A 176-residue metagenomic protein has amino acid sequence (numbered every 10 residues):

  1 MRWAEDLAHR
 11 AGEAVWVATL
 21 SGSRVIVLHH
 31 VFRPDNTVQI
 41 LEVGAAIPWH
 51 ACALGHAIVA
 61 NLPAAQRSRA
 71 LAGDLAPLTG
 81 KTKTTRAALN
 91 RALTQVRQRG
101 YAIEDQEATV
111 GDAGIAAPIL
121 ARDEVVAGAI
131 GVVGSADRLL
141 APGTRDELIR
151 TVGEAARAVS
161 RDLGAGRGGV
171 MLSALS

Functional and structural regions predicted by a protein language model:
M1-G73: Amphipathic alpha-helical effector-binding/dimerization core of metabolite-sensing transcriptional regulators
M1-L7, L71-A116, D162: Short, basic/aromatic recognition patches
W16, G114-A116, A129: Short glycine-aspartate micro-motif
L28-H30, Q106, A129: Residue-level detector of high-confidence beta-strand sites
R99, V110, G128-S176: Juxtadomain coupling helices with adjacent low-complexity linkers
I119-R122: Sensor-regulatory modules in signal-transduction proteins
